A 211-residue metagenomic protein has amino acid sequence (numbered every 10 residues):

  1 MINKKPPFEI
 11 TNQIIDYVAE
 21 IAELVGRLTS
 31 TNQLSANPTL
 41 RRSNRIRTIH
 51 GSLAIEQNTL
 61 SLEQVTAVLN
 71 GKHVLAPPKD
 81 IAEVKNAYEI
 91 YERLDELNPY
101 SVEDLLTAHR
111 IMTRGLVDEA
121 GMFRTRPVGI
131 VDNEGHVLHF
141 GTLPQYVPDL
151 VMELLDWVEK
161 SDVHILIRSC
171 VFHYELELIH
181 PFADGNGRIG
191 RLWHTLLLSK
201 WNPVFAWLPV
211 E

Functional and structural regions predicted by a protein language model:
M1-E211: FIC/Doc superfamily catalytic core
